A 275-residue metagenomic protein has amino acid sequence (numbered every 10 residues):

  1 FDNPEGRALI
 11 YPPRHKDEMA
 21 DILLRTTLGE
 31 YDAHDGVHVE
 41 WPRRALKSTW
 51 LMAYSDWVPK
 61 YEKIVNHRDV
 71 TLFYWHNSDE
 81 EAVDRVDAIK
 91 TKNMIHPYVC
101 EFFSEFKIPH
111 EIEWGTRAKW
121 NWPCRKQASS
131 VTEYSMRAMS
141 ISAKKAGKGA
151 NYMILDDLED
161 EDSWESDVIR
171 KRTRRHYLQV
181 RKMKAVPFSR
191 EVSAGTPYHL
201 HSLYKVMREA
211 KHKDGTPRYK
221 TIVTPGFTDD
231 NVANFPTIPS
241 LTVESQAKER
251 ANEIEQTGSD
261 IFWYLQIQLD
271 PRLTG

Functional and structural regions predicted by a protein language model:
F1-G36: Pre-P-loop entry segment of helicase/translocase ATPase cores
D32-A53: Walker A/P-loop
T49-M52, V83-D87, H201-R208: A short acidic (Asp/Glu
L51-V65: Walker A/P-loop NTP-binding motif
W75-S142: Conserved nucleotide-state-sensing and coupling region of NTP-binding domains
R117-Q179: Conserved RecA-like ASCE ATPase "motif II neighborhood" in helicase/translocase motors
V168-N231, P236: ASCE P-loop NTPase helicase motor core
N231-G275: ATPase catalytic-site recognition across NTP-hydrolyzing enzymes
